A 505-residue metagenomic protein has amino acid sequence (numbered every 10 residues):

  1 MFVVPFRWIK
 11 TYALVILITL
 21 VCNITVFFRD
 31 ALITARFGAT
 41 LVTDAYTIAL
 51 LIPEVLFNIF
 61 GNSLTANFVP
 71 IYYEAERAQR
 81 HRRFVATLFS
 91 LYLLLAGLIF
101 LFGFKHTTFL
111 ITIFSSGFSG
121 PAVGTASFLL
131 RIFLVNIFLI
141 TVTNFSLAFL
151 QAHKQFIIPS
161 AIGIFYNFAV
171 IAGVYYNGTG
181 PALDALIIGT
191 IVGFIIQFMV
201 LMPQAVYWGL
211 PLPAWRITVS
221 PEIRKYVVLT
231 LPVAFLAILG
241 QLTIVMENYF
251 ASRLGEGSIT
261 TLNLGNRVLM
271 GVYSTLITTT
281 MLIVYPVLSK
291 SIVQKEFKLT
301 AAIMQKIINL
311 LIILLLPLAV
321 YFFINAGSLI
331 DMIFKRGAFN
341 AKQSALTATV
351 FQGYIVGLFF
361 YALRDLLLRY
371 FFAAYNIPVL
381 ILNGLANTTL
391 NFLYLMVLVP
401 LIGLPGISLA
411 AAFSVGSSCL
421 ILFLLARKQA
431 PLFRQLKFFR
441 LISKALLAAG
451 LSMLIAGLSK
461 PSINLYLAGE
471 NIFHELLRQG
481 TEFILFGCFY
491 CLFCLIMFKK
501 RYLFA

Functional and structural regions predicted by a protein language model:
M1-W8, M202-G240, K428-L446: Interhelical loop/hinge segments that connect adjacent transmembrane helices in multipass membrane
T11-A31, G193, Q197, L201-A205 (+5 more regions): Transmembrane helical elements of multi-pass membrane transporters/channels
I16, V135, S146-Y175, V356 (+2 more regions): Alpha-helical transmembrane segments of multi-pass membrane transporters/permeases
G61-R77, T278-E296, M304, L368: Helix-loop junctions and terminal segments of transmembrane helices in multi-pass membrane transport/translocation
I99-G120, V320-N340, L458-L465: Short membrane-interface helical motifs at transmembrane helix boundaries in multi-pass membrane transporters
S119-T143, F339-L367, T481: Alpha-helical transmembrane segments of multi-pass membrane proteins
I157, F165-P203, P378, T388-L420 (+2 more regions): Membrane-interface helix-loop junctions in multi-pass transport and translocation proteins
F439-Y502: Transmembrane alpha-helical segments of multi-pass transport proteins
